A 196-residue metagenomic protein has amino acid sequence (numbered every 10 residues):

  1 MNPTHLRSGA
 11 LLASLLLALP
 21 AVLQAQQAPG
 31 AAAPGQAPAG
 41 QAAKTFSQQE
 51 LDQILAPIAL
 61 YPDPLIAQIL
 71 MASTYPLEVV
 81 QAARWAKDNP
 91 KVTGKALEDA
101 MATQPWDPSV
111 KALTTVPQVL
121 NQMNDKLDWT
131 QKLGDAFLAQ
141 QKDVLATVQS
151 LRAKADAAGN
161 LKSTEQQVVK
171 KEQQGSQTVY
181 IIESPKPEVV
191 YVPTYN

Functional and structural regions predicted by a protein language model:
N2-S8, L12-L15, P20-N196: N-terminal low-complexity segments enriched in Gly/Pro/Tyr/Ser
